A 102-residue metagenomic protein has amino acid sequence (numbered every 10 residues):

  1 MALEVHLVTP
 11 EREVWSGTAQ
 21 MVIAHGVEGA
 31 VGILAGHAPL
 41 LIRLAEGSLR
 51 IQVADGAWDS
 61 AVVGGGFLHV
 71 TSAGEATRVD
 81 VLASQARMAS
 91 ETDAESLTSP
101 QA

Functional and structural regions predicted by a protein language model:
M1-E4: N-terminal export/targeting signal detector
H6-S99: Compact, glycine-rich, soluble single-domain proteins
